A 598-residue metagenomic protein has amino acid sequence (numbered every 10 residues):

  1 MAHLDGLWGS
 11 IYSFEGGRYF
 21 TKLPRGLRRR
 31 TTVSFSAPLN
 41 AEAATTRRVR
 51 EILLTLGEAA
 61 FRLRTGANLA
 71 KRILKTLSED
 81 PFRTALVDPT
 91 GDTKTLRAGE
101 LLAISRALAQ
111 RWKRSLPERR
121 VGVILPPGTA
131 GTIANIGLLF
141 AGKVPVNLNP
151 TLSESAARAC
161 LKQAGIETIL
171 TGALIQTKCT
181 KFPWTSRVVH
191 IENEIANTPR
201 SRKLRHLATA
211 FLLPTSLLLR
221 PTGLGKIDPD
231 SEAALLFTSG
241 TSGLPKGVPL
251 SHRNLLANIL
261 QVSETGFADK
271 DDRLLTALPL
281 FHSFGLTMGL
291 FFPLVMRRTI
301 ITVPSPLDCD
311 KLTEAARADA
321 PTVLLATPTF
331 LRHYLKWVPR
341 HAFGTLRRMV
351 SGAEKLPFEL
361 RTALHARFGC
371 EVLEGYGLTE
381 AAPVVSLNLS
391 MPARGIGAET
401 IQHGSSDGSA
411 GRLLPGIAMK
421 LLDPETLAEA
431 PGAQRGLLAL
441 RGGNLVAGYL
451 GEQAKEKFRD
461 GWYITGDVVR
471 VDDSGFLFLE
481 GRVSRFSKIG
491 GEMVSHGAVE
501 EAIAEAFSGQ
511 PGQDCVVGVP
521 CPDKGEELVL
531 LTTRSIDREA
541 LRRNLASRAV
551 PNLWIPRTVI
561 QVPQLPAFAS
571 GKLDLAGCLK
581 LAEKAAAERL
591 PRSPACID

Functional and structural regions predicted by a protein language model:
M1-A43: A cross-family acyltransferase "interaction/gating" segment
P81-F82, P126, V189-F237, L244 (+1 more regions): Conserved pre-ATP/AMP-binding loop-to-beta segment of ANL
A85-T132, I136, S153-R158, A208-L212 (+1 more regions): Conserved AMP-binding/adenylate-forming core of the ANL superfamily
I169, L324, G442, A447-G448 (+2 more regions): AMP-binding/adenylate-forming catalytic core of the ANL superfamily
F211, P321-A326, L335-S405, A418: Gly/Ser/Thr-rich phosphate-binding loop
L256-R273, F281-T322, W337: Conserved AMP-binding/adenylation subdomain of ANL enzymes
A393-I396, S409-G416, E425-R459, E492-V494: Conserved ATP/PPi-binding loop(s) of AMP-dependent carboxylate-activating enzymes
E526, V550-L573, P591-I597: AMP-binding/adenylate-forming catalytic domain of the ANL superfamily
